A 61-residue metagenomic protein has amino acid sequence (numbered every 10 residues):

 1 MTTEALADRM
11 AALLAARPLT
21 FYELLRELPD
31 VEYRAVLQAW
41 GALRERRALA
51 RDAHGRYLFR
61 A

Functional and structural regions predicted by a protein language model:
M1-E4, R51-A61: Short, cationic-aromatic polyanion-contact patches
T2-R17, Q38-A39: Positively charged, polyanion-binding regions of nucleic-acid-associated proteins
R9, G41, A50-D52: Short stretches within intrinsically disordered, low-complexity N-terminal or propeptide regions
A16-L28: Short acidic, hydrophobic short linear motifs in intrinsically disordered regions
R26, Q38, G55-R56: Proline- and acidic/polar-enriched loop/turn elements at helix boundaries
V31-A42: Short amphipathic alpha-helical interaction segments
R47: Glycine-centered, phosphate/nucleic-acid-interacting loop/turn motifs that mediate DNA/RNA or nucleotide
